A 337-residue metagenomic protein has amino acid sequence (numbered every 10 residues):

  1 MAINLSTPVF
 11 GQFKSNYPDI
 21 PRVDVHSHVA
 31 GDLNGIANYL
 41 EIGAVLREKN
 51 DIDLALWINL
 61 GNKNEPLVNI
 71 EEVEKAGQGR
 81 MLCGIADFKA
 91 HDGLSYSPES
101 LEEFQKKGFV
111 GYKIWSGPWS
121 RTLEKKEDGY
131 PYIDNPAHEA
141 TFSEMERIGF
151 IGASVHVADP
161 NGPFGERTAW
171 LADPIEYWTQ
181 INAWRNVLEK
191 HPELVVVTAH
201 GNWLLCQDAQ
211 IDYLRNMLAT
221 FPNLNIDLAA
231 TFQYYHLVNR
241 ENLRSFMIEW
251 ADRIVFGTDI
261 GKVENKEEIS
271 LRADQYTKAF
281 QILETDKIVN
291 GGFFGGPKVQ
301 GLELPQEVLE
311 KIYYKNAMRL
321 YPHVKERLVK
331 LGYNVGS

Functional and structural regions predicted by a protein language model:
A2-K75: An N-terminally biased module of ancient metal coordination in phosphate/nucleic-acid-related enzymes
F13-P18, I42-N50, L67-M81, E99-V110 (+4 more regions): Acidic (Asp/Glu)-rich catalytic clusters
V23-S27, L54-I58, M81-A86, Y112-I114 (+4 more regions): Hydrophobic faces of well-ordered beta-strands that scaffold small-molecule active sites in alpha/beta enzyme cores
D24-L40, K125-D128, A169-A172, E267-E268: Acidic/histidine-rich helix-loop elements that form or flank divalent-metal/phosphate-binding sites at the catalytic
A30-Y39, I58-V68, F88-Y96, S120-T122 (+4 more regions): Acidic-and-aromatic substrate-binding clefts and catalytic sites of carbohydrate-active enzymes
P66-R167, D173, P222-N225: Active-site gating/metal-coordination segments in enzymes
A137-L214: Active-site cradle of extracellular carbohydrate-active enzymes
V195, H200-S337: H/E-rich (His + Asp/Glu) clusters that bind or coordinate divalent metals
